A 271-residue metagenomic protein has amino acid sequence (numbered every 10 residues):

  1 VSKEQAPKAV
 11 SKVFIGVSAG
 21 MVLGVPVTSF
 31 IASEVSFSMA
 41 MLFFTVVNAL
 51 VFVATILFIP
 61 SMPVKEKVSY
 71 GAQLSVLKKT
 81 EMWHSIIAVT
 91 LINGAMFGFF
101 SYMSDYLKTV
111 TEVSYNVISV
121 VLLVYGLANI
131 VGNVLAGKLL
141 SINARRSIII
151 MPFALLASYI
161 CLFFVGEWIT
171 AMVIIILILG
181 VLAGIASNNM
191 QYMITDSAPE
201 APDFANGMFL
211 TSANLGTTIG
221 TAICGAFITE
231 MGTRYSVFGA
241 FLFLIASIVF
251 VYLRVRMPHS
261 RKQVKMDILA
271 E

Functional and structural regions predicted by a protein language model:
V1, I185-A198: Intracellular juxtamembrane helix-capping segments at the cytosolic ends of symmetry-related transmembrane helices
V1-I15: Cytoplasmic helix-loop-helix junction between adjacent transmembrane helices in 12-TM secondary transporters
T45-K65, F250-R254: C-terminal membrane-cytosol helix-exit motif in multi-pass small-molecule transporters
I59-I86: Juxtamembrane intracellular "pre-TM" segments in multi-pass secondary transporters
W83-L122: Extracytoplasmic gate region of multi-pass secondary transporters
G132-A144, I228: Helix-to-loop junctions at the C-terminal end of transmembrane segments in multipass secondary transporters
R146-M190: C-terminal transmembrane helical hairpin of 12-TM major facilitator-type secondary transporters
S197-G232, A240: A late C-terminal transmembrane helix in Major Facilitator Superfamily
